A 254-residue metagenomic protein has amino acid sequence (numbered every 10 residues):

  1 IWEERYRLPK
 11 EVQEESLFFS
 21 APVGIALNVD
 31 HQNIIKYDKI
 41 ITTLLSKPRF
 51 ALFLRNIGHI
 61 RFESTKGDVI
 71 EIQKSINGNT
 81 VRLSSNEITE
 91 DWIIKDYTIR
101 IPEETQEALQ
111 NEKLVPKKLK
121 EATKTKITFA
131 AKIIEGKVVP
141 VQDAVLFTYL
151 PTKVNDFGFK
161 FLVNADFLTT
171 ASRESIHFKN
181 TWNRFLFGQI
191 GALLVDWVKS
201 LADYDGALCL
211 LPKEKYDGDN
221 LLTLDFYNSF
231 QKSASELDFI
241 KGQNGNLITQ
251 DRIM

Functional and structural regions predicted by a protein language model:
I1-M254: GHKL/Bergerat-fold ATPase module
